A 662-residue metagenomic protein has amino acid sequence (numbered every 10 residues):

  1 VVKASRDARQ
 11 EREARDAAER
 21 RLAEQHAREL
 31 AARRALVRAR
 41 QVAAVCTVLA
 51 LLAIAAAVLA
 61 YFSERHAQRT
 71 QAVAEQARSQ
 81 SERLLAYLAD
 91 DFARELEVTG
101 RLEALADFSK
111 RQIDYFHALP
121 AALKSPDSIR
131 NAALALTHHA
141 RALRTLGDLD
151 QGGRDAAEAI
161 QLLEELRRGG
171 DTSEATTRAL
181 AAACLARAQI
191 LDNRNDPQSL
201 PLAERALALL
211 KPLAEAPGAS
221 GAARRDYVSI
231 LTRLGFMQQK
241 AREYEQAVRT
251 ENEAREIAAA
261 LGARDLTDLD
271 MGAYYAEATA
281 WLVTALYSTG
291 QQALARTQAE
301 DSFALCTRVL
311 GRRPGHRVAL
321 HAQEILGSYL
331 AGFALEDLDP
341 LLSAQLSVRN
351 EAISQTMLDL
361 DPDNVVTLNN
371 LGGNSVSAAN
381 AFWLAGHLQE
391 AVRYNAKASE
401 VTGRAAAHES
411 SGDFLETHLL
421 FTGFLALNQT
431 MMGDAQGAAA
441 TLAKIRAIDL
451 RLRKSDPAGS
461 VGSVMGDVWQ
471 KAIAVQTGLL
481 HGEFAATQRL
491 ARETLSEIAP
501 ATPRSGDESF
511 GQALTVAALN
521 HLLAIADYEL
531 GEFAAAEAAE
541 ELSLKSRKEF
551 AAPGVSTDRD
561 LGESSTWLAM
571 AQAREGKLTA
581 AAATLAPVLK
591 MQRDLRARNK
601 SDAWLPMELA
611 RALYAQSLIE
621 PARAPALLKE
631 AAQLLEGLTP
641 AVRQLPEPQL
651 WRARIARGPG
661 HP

Functional and structural regions predicted by a protein language model:
V1-S81, L85: Long, domain-scale regions corresponding to catalytic signaling modules most often appended to membrane systems
G100, G147, R194-N195, R242 (+8 more regions): Residue-level detector of the short coil/turn that links helix A to helix B within each tetratricopeptide repeat
R101-K124, G153-E165, L202-P212, A254-A258 (+8 more regions): Amphipathic alpha-helices of TPR/Sel1-like and other helical repeat/solenoid scaffolds
E103, K110, D150, A157 (+13 more regions): Residue register within tetratricopeptide repeats
F116-L119, L123, L163, G170 (+18 more regions): Alpha-helical junction/boundary sensor with strong preference for TPR arrays
D127, N131-L134, A175-A182, A222 (+14 more regions): Residue register of alpha-helical TPR repeats
A133, A140, A181, A188 (+17 more regions): Structural signal of TPR/SEL1 helical repeats
L136, L143, C184, L191 (+17 more regions): Residue at a conserved register position within TPR or TPR-like alpha-solenoid repeats
